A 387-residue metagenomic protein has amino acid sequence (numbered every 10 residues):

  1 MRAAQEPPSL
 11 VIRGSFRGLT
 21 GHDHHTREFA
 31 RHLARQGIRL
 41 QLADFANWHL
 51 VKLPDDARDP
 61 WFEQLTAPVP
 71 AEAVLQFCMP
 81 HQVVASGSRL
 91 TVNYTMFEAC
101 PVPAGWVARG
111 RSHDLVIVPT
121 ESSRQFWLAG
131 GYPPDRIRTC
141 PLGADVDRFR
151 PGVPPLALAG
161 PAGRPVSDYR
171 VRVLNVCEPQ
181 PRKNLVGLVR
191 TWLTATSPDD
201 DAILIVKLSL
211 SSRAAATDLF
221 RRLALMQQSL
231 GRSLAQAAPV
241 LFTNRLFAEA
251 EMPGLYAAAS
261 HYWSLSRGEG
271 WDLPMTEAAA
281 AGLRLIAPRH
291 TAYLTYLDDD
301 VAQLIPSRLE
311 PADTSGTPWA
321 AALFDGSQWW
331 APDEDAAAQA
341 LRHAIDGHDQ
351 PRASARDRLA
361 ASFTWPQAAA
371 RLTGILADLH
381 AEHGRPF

Functional and structural regions predicted by a protein language model:
M1-P70, F387: N-terminal pre-catalytic "stem/leader" segment of glycosyltransferase-like enzymes
V11, A162-K183, V189-W192, L204-V206: Conserved donor-binding/catalytic core segment of Leloir-type glycosyltransferases
V11-R13, D44-G131: Extended catalytic core of nucleotide-activated donor transferases of GT-like folds
A104-G105, A144-R164: Acidic anion/phosphate-binding donor-loop and adjacent secondary structure in glycosyltransferase catalytic cores
S212-L246, A250: Nucleotide-activated donor-binding/catalytic signature segment of Leloir-type glycosyltransferases, i.e., the conserved
R267: Aromatic "clamp/platform" in nucleotide-sugar-dependent glycosyltransferases that forms part of the donor/acceptor
M275, R284-A287, V301-I305: Short hydrophobic beta-strand element within catalytic cores of glycosyltransferases and related nucleotide-activated
Q328-A336, I345-L376: A charged, aromatic-enriched C-terminal amphipathic alpha-helix characteristic of glycosyltransferases across folds
